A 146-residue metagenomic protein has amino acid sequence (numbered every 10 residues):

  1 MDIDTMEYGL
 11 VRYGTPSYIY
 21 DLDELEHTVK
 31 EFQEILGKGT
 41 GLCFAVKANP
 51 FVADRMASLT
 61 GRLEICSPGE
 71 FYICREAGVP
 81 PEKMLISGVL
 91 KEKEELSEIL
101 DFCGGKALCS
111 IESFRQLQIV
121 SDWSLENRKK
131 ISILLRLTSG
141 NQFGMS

Functional and structural regions predicted by a protein language model:
M1-I131: A charged N-terminal "starter" segment
E126-R128, S139-S146: Active-site loop/helix belt of alpha/beta enzymes
S132-T138: ATP-grasp fold ATP-binding core
